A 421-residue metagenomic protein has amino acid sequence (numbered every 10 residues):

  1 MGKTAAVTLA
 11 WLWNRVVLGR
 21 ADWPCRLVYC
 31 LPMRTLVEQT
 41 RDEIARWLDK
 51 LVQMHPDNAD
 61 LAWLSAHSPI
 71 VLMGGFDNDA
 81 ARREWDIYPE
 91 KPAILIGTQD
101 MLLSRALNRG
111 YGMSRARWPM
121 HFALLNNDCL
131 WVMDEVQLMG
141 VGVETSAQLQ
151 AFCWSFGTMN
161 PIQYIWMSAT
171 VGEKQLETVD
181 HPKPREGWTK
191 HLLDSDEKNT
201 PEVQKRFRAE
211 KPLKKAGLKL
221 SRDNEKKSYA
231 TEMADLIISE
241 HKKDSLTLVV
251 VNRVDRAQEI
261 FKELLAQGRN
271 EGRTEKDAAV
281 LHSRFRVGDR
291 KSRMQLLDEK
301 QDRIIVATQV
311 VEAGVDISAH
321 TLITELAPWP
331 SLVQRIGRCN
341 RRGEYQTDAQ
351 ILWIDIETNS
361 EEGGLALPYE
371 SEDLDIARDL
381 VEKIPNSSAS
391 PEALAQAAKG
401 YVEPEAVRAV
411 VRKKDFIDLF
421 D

Functional and structural regions predicted by a protein language model:
T4-D22, E43: Walker A/P-loop NTP-binding motif
W23-D49, F76, D100-S104, V254-D255: Conserved Walker A/P-loop ATP-binding site and its immediately adjacent core in helicase/helicase-like ATPase domains
R26-T40, I237-L265: Conserved strand-helix element at the start of the C-terminal RecA-like helicase core
L36-D79, G268-N270: Conserved helix-turn-beta segment of the N-terminal RecA-like "Helicase ATP-binding" lobe in SF1/SF2 helicases
P69-R83, Q99-M101, V251-D255, D277-M294 (+1 more regions): Conserved helicase motor
D100-M159: SF2 helicase catalytic motif II
N160-Q163, M167-H241: Interdomain hinge/linker at the junction between the two RecA-like core domains of SF2 helicases
D235-I237, K242, E259-K276, V280-K291 (+4 more regions): C-terminal helicase lobe and adjacent C-terminal extensions/tails of nucleic-acid helicase motors
